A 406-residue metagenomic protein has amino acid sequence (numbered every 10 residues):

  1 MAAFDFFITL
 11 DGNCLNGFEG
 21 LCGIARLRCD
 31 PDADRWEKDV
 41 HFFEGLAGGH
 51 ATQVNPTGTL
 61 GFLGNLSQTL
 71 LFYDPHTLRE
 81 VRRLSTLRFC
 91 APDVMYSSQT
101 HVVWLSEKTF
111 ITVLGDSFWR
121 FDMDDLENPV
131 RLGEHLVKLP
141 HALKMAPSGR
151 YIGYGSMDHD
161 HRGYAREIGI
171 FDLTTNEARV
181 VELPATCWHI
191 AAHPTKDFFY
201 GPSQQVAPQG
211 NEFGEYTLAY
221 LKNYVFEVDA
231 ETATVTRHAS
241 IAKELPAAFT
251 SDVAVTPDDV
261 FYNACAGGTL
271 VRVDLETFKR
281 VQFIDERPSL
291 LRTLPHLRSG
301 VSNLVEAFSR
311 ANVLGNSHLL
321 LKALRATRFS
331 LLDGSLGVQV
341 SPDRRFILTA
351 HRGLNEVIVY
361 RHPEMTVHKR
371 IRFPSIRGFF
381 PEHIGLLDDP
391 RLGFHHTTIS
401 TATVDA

Functional and structural regions predicted by a protein language model:
M1-A406: Predominantly soluble domains enriched in secretory-pathway, periplasmic, or organellar proteins
